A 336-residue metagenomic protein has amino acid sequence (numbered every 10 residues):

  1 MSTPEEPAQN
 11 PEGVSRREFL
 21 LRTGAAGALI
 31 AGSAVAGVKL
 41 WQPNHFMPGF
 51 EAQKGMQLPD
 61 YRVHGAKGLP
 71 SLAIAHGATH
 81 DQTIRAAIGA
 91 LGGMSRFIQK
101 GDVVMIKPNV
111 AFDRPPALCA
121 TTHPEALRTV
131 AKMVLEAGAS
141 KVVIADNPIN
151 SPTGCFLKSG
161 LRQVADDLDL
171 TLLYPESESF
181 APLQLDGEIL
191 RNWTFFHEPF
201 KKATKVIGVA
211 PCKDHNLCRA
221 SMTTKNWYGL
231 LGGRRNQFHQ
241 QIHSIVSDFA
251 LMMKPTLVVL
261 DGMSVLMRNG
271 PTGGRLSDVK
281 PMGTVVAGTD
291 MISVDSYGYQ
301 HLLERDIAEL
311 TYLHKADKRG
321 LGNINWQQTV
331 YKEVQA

Functional and structural regions predicted by a protein language model:
S2-A336: N-terminal and secondary-structure boundary signal
